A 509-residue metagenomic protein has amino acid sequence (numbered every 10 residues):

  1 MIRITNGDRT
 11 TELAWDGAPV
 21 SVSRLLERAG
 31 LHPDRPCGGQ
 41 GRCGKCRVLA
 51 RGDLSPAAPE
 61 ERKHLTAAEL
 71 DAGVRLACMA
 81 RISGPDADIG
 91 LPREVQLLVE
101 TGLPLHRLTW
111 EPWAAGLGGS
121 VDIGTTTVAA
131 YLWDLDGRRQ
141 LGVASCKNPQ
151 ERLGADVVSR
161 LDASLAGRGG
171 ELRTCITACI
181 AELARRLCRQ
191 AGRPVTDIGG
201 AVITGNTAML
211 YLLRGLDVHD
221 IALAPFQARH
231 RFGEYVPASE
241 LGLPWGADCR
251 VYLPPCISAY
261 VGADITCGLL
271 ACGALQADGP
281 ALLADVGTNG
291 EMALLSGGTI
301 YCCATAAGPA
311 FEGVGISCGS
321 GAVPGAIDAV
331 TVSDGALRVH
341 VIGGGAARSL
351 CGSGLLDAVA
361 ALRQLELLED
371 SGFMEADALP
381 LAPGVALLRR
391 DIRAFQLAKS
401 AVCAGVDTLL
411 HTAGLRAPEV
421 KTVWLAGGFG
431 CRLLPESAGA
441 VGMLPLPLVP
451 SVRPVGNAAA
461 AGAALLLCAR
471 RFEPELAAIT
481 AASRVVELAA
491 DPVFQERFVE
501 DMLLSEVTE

Functional and structural regions predicted by a protein language model:
I2, L54-V121, V128: Fe-S ferredoxin-like electron-transfer domains and their immediately adjacent linker/connector regions across
P19-G44, R51-A77: Immediate flanking context of iron-sulfur cluster ligation sites
V74, G90, Q96-T101, R250-I265 (+1 more regions): Acidic, glycine/GT-rich loop-and beta-edge segments that sit at the periphery of enzyme/chaperone cores
G102-G116, D248-A281, L410: Conserved phosphate-binding catalytic cores of ATP/NTP-utilizing and phosphoryl-transfer enzymes
A130, R138-D156, H219-G233, C267 (+3 more regions): Glycine-rich phosphate-binding loop of actin/hexokinase-like ATP-binding domains
P149-Q190, G315, D328, A401: N-terminal phosphate-binding loop and adjacent alpha-helix
C179-Q190, I265-G268, Q396-P418: Phosphate/ATP-binding catalytic cores across multiple sugar-kinase/actin-like superfamilies, primarily ASKHA
S296, L415-T480: Catalytic phosphate/nucleotide-handling subdomain of diverse soluble enzymes
